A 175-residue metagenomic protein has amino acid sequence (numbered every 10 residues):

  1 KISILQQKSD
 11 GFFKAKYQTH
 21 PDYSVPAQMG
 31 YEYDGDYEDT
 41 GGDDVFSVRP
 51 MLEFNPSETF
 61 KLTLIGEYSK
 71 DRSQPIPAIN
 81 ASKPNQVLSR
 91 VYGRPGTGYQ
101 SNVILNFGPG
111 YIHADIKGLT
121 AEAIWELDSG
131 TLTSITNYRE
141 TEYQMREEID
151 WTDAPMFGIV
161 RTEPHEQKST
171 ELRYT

Functional and structural regions predicted by a protein language model:
K1-R94, T141-P155, T162: Periplasmic-side early beta-strands and strand-to-turn transitions of outer-membrane beta-barrels
E32, N102-N106: Short glycine/proline- and acidic residue-enriched helix-loop micro-motifs that form flexible lids or anion-recognition
D36, F107-P109: A detector of helix-start/N-cap boundary segments at the beginnings of structured domains
S47-R49, P109, G118-T120, S169-E171: Membrane-embedded beta-strand positions in outer-membrane beta-barrel channels/transporters
P50-F54, A121-W125, L172-T175: Residues on the lipid-exposed face of transmembrane beta-strands in outer-membrane beta-barrel proteins
G66, E122, T133-I135: N-terminal, helix-rich and Lys/Arg-enriched segments in bacterial and organellar proteins
S73-P75, P84, A123-E126, L132: N-terminal presequences and immediately downstream first alpha-helices
P95, S101-V103, I112-D115, E126-T175: Replace "related TpsB outer-membrane translocases also match" with "some related outer-membrane beta-barrels such as
